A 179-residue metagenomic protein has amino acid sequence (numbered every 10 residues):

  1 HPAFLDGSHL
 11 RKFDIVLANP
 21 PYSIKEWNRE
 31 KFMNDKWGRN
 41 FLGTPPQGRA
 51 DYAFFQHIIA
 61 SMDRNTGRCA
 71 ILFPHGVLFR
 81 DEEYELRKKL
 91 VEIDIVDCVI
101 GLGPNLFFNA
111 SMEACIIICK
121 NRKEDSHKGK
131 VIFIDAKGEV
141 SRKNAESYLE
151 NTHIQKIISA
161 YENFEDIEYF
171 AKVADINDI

Functional and structural regions predicted by a protein language model:
A3-I179: A conserved structural/catalytic subdomain of Rossmann-like adenosyl-cofactor enzymes
